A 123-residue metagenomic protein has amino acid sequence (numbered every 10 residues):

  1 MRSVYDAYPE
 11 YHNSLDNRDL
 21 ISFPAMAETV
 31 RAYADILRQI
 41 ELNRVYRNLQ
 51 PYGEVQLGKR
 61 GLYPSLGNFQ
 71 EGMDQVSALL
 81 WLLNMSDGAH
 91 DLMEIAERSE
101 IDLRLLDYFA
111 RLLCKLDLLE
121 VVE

Functional and structural regions predicted by a protein language model:
M1-E123: Secretory-pathway/membrane protein signature
